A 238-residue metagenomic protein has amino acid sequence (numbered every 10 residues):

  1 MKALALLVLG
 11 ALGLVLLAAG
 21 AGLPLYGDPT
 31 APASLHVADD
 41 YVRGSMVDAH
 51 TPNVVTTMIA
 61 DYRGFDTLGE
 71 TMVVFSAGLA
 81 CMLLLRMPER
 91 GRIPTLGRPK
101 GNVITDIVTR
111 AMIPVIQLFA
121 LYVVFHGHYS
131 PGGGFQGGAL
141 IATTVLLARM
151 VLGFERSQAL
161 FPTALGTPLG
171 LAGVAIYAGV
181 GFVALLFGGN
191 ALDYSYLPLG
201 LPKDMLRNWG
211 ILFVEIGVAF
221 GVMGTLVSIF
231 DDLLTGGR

Functional and structural regions predicted by a protein language model:
M1-L12, P162-V174: Alpha-helical transmembrane segments and their helix-start/interface "positive-inside/aromatic belt" motifs in integral
L4-L35, V124: N-terminal signal-anchor transmembrane alpha helix
A21-G44, L186-S195: Interfacial/capping segments of alpha-helical transmembrane domains
V42, M46-I59, D193-G210: Short, membrane-exposed interhelical loops at transmembrane-helix boundaries
N53-M82, N208, L212: Individual transmembrane alpha-helix segments
L68-G69, H128-I141: Short, non-helical or kinked segments that cap or interrupt transmembrane helices
V74-L83, T143-R149, F213-S228: Hydrophobic cores of alpha-helical transmembrane segments in multi-pass inner/ER membrane proteins, independent
T95-M112: Membrane-water interface at loop-to-transmembrane-helix junctions
